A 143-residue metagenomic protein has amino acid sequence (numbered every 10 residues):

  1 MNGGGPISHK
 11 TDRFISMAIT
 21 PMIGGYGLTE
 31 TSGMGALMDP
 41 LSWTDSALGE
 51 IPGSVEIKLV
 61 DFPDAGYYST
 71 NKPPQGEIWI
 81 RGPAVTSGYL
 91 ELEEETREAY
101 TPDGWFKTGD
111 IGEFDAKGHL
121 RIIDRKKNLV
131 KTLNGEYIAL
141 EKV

Functional and structural regions predicted by a protein language model:
M1-W43: Gly/Ser/Thr-rich phosphate-binding loop
P6, T29-T31, G35, I51 (+3 more regions): Gly/Ser/Thr-rich beta-alpha loop segments that engage phosphate groups in nucleotides
S46-I51, D103: Short Gly/Pro-enriched turn/cap motifs at secondary-structure boundaries
I51-S54, R125: A short, compositionally biased
A65-T132, Y137: Conserved ATP-binding/catalytic segment of the ANL
K142: Phosphate/diphosphate-binding loops
